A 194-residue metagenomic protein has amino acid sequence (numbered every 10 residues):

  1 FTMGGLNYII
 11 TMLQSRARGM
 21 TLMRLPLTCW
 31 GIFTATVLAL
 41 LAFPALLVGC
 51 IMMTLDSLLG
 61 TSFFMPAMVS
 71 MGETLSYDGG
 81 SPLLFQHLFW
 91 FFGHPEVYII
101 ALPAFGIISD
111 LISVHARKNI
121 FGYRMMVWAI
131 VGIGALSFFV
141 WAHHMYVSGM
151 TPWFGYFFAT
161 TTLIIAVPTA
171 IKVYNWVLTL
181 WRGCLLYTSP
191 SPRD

Functional and structural regions predicted by a protein language model:
F1-G4, A39-A42: Helix-loop-helix module between adjacent transmembrane segments
T2-G31, G49-L83, H87, A104-W128 (+2 more regions): Membrane-interfacial helix termini and the short, flexible loops that connect transmembrane helices in multi-pass
W30-A35, V127-A135, R193: Transmembrane alpha-helical segments of multi-pass membrane proteins
P82-E96, F158, T162: Short aromatic-rich membrane-water interface segments that cap or initiate transmembrane helices in multi-pass membrane
V97-F105, A170: Hydrophobic alpha-helical transmembrane segments
S137-F138, F157-L163, T169-W176, S189: Extended, hydrophobic alpha-helical segments in both membrane/secreted and soluble proteins
Y187-D194: Conserved small/polar residues in nucleotide/adenosyl-binding loops
